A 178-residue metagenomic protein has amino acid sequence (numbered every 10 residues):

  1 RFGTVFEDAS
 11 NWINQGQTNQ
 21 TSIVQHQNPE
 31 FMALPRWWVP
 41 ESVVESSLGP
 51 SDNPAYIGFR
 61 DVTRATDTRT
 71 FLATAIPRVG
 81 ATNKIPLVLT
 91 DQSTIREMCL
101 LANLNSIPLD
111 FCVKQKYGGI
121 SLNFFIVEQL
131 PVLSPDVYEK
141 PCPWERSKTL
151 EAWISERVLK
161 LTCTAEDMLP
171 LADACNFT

Functional and structural regions predicted by a protein language model:
R1-T178: S-adenosyl-L-methionine
